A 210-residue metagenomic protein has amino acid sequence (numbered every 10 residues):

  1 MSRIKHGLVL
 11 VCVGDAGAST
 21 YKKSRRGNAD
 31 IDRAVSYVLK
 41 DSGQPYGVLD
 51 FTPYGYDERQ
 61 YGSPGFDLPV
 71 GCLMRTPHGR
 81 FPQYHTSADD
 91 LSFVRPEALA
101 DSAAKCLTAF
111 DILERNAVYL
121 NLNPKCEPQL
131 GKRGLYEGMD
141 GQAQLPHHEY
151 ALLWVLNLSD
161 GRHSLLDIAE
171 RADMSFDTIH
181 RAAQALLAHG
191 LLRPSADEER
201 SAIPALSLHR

Functional and structural regions predicted by a protein language model:
M1-R210: Secretory-pathway/membrane protein signature
